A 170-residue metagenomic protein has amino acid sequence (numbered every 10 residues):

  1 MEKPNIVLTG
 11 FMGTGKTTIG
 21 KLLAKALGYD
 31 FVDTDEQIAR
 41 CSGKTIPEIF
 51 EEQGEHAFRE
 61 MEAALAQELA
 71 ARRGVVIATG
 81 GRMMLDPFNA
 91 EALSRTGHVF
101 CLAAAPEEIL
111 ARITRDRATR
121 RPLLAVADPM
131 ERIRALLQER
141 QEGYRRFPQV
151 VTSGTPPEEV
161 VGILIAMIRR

Functional and structural regions predicted by a protein language model:
M1-E2, L22, A26, R72 (+2 more regions): NTP-dependent small-molecule kinase module
L8: Hydrophobic anchor at the beta1->P-loop junction of P-loop NTPases
F11: P-loop (Walker A) phosphate-binding loop of NTP-binding proteins
T14: ATP-binding Walker
T17: Walker A/P-loop
D33-S94: ATP-dependent small-molecule kinase phosphotransfer cores that center on conserved nucleotide phosphate-binding segments
G81-M83, A105-E107, P156: Short glycine-rich anion-binding loops that position phosphate/pyrophosphate groups of nucleotides and phosphorylated
R95-Q141: A glycine- and Lys/Arg-enriched "phosphate-lid" helix/loop adjacent to the NTP-binding pocket of small-molecule kinases
